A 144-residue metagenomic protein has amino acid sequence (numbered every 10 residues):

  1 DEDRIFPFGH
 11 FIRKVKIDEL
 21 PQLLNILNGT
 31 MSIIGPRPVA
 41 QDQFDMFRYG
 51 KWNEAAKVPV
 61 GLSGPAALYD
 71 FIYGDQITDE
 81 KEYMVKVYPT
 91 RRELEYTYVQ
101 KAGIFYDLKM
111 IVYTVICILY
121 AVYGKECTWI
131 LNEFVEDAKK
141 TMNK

Functional and structural regions predicted by a protein language model:
D1-F11, Q43-F44, I77: Cytosolic-biased juxtamembrane loops and peripheral soluble domains of multi-pass membrane proteins
R4, K16-Q22, I104-D107: An acidic site on a long C-lobe helix of protein kinase domains
F8-V15, Y96-Q100: Short, well-ordered beta-strand elements within core beta-sheets of diverse protein domains
H10-S32: Short, conserved beta-strand/loop elements in beta-sheet-dominated catalytic cores that frequently flank divalent-metal
L24-K144: Hydrophobic structural segments characteristic of membrane proteins
